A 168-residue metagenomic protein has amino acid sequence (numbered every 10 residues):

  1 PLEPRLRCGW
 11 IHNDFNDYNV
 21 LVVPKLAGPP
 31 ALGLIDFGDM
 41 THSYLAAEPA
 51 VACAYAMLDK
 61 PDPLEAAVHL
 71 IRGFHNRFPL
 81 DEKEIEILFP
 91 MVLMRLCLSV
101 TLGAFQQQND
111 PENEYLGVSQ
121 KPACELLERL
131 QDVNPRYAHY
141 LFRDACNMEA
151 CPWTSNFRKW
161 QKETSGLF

Functional and structural regions predicted by a protein language model:
P1-H12, V22-P30, E65: ATP-dependent phospho-/nucleotidyl transfer catalytic cores
L2-E3, F78-E82: Short secondary-structure junctions
R7, H12, L34, T41 (+1 more regions): Secondary-structure capping and boundary motifs in well-ordered enzyme cores
F15: Hydrophobic HxD+1 residue recognition
N19-E48: Catalytic activation segment of kinase domains across protein kinase-like and atypical kinase folds
L45-P79, L93-P111: Active-site activation/catalytic loop segments of kinase-like enzymes and analogous catalytic loops in related
E82-V92: All-alpha amphipathic helical-bundle segments outside canonical DNA-binding/catalytic cores that form hydrophobic
S99-F168: ATP/Mg2+ or Mg2+-diphosphate-binding catalytic cores that bind nucleotide phosphates or diphosphates via glycine-rich
